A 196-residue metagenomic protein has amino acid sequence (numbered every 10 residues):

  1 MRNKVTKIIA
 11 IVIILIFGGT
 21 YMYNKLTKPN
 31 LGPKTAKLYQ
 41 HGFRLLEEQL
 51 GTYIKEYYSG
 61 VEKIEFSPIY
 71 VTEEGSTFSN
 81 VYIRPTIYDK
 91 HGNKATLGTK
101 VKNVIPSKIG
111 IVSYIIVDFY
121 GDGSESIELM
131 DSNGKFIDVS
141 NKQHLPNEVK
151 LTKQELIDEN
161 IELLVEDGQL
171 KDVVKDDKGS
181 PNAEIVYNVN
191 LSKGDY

Functional and structural regions predicted by a protein language model:
M1-L15, N24: N-terminal Sec-pathway targeting helices
I13-L15, L31, L50, I111-V112 (+2 more regions): Alpha-helical protein-protein interaction elements
F17-G19, T35, I54, G110 (+2 more regions): A general marker of short, structured functional hotspots
T20-H91, V101: N-terminal export/targeting and maturation segments
A95-T99: Short, hydrophobic/aromatic beta-strand segments
K100-Y196: Extracytoplasmic electrostatic interaction patches
